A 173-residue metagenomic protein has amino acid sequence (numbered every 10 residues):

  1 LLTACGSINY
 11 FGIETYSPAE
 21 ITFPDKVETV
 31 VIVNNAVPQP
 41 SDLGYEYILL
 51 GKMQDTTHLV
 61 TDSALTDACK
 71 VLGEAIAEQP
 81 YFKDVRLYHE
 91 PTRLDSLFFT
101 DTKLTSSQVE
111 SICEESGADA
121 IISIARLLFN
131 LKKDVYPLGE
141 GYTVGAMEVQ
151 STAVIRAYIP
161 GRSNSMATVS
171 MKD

Functional and structural regions predicted by a protein language model:
L2-A4: C-terminal motif of bacterial Sec signal peptides marking the signal peptidase cleavage site
G6-Y10: Bacterial signal peptide processing site
I13-P18, T105-V109: Short alpha-helical segments and helix-capping/turn motifs at coil-helix boundaries
E14-V33: Post-signal peptide N-terminal segment of mature Sec-exported envelope proteins
A36-N130, R156-K172: N-terminal segment of the mature soluble domain
D134-G141: Outer-membrane beta-barrel translocator domains and adjoining extracellular loop/strand segments of Gram-negative
T143-M147: Replace "Gram-negative outer membrane beta-barrel proteins" with "bacterial and organellar outer membrane beta-barrel
V149-A153: Short, surface-exposed coil-to-beta transition loops
